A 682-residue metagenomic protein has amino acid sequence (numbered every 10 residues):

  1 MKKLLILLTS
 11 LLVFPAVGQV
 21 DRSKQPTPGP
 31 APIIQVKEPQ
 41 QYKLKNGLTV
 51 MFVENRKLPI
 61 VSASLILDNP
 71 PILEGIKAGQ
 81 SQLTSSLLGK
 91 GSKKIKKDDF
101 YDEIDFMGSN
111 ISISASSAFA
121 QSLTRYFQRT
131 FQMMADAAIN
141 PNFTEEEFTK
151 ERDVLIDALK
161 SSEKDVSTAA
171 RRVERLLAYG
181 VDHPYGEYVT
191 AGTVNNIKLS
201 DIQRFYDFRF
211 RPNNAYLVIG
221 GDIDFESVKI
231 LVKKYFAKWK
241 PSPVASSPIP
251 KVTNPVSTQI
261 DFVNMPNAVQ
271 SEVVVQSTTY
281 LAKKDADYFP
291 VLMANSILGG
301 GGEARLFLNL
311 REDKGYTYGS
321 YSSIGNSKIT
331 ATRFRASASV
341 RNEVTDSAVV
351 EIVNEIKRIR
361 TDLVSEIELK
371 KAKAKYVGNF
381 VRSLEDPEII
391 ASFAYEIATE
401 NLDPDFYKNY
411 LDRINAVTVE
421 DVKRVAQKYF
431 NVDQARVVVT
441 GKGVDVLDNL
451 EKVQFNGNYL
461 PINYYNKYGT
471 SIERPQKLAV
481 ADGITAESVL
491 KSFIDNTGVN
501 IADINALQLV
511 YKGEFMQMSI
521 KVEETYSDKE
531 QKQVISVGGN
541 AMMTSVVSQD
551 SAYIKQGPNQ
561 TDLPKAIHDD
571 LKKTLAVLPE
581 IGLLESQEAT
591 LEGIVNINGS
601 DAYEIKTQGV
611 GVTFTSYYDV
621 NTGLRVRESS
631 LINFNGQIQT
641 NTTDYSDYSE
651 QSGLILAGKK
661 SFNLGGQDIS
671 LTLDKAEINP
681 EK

Functional and structural regions predicted by a protein language model:
Q19-P32, Y216-V218, K373-I484: C-terminal regions of mature proteins
Q19-S23, S162-P212, V232, S327-K328 (+3 more regions): Scaffold signal of the M16-like zinc-metallopeptidase fold and its non-catalytic homologs
V20-T27, Y216-L281, G441, L450-R474: An aromatic/glycine/proline-enriched structural segment found at the starts of mature extracellular/organellar domains
S64-T124, K164, P184-Y188, G300-Y316 (+1 more regions): M16/MPP (pitrilysin/insulinase) zinc-metallopeptidase core fold and M16-derived inactive scaffolds
G91-K94, S122-R152, A282, G301 (+1 more regions): M16/insulysin-pitrilysin zinc metalloprotease superfamily fold
V274-Q276, G299-S339, F393: A structural supersecondary motif
E487-N559, E585-N596, G609: N-terminal mature ectodomain segment of secretory-pathway/periplasmic proteins
S600-K682: Gly/Pro-enriched, hydrophobic low-complexity segments that function as extracytoplasmic propeptides/linkers
